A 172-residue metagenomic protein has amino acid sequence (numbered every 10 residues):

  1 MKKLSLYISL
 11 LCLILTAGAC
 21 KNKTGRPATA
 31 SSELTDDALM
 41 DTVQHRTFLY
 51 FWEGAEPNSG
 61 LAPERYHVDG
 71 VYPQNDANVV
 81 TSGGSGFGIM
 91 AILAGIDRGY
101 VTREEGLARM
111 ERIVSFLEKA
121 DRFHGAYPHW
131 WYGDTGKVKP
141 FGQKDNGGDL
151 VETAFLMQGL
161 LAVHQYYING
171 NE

Functional and structural regions predicted by a protein language model:
M1-I8: Bacterial N-terminal signal peptides that target proteins for export
T16-A19: C-terminal motif of bacterial Sec signal peptides marking the signal peptidase cleavage site
R26-A77, H124: Low-complexity, Ser/Thr/Pro/Gly-enriched N-terminal "stalk/linker" regions
T29-L39, Y50, G86-V101, F116 (+1 more regions): Well-ordered alpha-helical scaffold segments within catalytic/enzyme domains
D36-L39, V43, A77-G84, G148-F155: Secondary-structure capping and boundary motifs in well-ordered enzyme cores
P63-V79, A126-G148: Carbohydrate-binding/catalytic loop surfaces
S85-G136, V163: Post-signal peptide N-terminal segment of secreted/secretory-pathway proteins
G133-E172: Internal, well-ordered domain-core segments that constitute the primary functional module of diverse proteins
